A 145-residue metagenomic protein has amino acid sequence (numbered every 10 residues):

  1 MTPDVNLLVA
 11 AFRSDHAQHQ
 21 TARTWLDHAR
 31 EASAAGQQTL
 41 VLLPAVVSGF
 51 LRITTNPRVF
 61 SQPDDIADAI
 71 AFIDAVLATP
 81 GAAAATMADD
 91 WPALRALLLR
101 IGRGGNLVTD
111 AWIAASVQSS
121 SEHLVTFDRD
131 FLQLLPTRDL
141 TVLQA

Functional and structural regions predicted by a protein language model:
M1-L42, P57-A71: Short, well-structured N-terminal submotif of metal-dependent ribonuclease cores
V5, L107-A111: Conserved glycosyltransferase catalytic-site signature
S14, P44-V47, D74-G102: Acidic catalytic patch
G36-L40, A82, Q118-H123: Short active-site oxyanion
Q37, Q62-P63, A84-M87, L143: Short, hydrophobic secondary-structure boundary micro-motifs
V41-P44, A85, V108, T126: Short beta-strand scaffold positions
D89, I101, A114-A145: Acidic, PIN/NYN-like endoribonuclease modules and their adjacent C-terminal/linker elements
